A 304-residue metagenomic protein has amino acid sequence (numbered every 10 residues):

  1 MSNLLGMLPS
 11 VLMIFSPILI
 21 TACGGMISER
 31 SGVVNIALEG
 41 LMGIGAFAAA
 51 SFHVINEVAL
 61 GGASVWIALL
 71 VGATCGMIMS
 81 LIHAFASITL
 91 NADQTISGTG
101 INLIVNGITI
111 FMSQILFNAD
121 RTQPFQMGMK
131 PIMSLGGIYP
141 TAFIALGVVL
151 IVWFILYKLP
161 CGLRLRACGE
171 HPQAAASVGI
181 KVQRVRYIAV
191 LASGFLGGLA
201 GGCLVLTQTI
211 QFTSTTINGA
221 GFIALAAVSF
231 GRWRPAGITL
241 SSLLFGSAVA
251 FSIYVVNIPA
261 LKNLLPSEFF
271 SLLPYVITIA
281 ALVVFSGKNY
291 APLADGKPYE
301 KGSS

Functional and structural regions predicted by a protein language model:
M1-A22, V34, A48, E57-I67: Membrane-interfacial amphipathic/re-entrant helices at transmembrane-helix boundaries
I27-A48, I88-I101, Q208-I223, P235-L244: Short, non-helical or kinked segments that cap or interrupt transmembrane helices
A59-I104, G147, V249: Alpha-helical transmembrane segments within multi-pass membrane transporters and channels
T95, T122-Q126, I138-F143, R186 (+4 more regions): Loop-to-transmembrane alpha-helix initiation sites
N106-S134, S252-L261, G287-G296: Extracellular/periplasmic helix-loop junction at the C-terminal end of a transmembrane helix in multi-pass membrane
G137-F212, P235-A236, L240: Helix-loop-helix "hairpin" substructures at the membrane interface of multi-pass membrane proteins
V152, E170-R184, V255-S304: Cytosolic-side transmembrane-helix boundaries in multi-pass membrane proteins
F212-Y275: Transmembrane alpha-helical segments in multi-pass inner-membrane proteins
